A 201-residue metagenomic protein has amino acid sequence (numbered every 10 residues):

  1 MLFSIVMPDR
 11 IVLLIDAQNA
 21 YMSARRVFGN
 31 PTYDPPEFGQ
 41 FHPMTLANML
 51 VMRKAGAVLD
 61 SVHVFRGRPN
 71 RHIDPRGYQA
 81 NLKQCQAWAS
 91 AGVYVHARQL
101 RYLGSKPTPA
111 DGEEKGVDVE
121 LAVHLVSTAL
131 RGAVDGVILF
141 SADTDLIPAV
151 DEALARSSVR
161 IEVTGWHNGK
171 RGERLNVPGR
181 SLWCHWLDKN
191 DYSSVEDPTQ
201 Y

Functional and structural regions predicted by a protein language model:
M1-G112, R160, H167: Domain-level signal for Mg2+-assisted phosphodiester chemistry and nucleotide/NA-binding surfaces in nucleic-acid
S90, Y94-Y201: Nuclease catalytic cores that cleave nucleic-acid phosphodiester bonds, predominantly acidic two-metal-ion
